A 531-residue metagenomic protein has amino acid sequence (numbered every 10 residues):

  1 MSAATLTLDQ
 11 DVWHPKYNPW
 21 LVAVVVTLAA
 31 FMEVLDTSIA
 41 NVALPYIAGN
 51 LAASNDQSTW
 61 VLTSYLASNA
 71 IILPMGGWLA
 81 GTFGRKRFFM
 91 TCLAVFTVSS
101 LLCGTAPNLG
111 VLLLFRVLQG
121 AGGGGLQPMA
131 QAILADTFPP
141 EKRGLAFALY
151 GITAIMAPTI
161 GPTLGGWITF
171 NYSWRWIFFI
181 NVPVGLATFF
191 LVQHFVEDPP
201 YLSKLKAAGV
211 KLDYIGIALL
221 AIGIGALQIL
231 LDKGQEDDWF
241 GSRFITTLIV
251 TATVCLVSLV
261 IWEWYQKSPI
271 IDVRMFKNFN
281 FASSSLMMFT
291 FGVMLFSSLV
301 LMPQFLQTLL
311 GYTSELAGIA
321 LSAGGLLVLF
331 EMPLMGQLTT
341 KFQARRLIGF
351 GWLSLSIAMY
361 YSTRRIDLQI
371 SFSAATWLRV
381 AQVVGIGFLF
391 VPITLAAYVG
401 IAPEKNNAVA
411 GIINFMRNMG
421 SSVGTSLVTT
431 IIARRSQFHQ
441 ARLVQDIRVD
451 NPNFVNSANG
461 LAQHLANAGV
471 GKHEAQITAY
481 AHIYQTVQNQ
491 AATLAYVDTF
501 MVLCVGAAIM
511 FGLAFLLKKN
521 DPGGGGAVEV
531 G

Functional and structural regions predicted by a protein language model:
S2-A3, Q57, N418-K519, V528-G531: Hydrophobic transmembrane architecture of multi-pass small-molecule transporters
Y17-G81, F89-C92, S100, G104 (+8 more regions): Transmembrane core module of solute transporters
A29, L149-T153, M287, I412-M416: Hydrophobic alpha-helical segments of secondary membrane carriers
V42, P74-M75, M129, T159 (+7 more regions): Residue-level hotspots within transmembrane alpha-helices of multi-pass secondary transporters
V61-L62, F115, A146, Y150 (+6 more regions): Hydrophobic positions within alpha-helical transmembrane segments of Major Facilitator Superfamily-type secondary
L73-I217, R243, L326: Helix-loop-helix hairpins in multi-pass membrane proteins, especially solute transporters
M156-P162, G166, S298, A375-N459: Small-residue-rich alpha-helical segments with characteristic i,i+4
F178-V192, L248-C255, D498-F515: Symmetry-related core transmembrane helices of the 12-TM Major Facilitator Superfamily/SLC fold
